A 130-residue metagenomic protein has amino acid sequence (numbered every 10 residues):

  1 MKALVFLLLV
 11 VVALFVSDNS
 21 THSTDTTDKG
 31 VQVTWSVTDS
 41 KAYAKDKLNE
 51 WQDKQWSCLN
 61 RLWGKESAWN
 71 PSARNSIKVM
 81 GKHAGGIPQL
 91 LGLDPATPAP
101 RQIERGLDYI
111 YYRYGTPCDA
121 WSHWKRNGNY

Functional and structural regions predicted by a protein language model:
M1-D39: N-terminal secretory targeting signals
W35-Y130: Peptidoglycan cell-wall recognition and remodeling modules
